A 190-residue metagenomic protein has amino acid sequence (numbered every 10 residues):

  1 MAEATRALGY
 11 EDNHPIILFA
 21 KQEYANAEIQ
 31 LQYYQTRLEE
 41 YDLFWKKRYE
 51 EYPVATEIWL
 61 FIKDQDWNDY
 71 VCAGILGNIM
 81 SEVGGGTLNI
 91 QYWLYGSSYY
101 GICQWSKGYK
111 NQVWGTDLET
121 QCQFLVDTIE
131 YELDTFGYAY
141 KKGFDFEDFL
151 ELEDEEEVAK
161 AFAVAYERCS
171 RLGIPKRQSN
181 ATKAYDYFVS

Functional and structural regions predicted by a protein language model:
M1-E3, G84: Catalytic cores of peptidoglycan-degrading enzymes
A4-Y70, I174-S190: Intrinsically disordered, low-complexity, Pro/Ser/Thr/Asn/Gly/Ala-rich spacer/linker segments adjacent to signal
E23, E82, E167: Acidic-residue sensor for enzyme active/binding pockets
R37-L60, D64, M80-D154: Peptidoglycan-targeting cell-wall enzymes and recognition modules
T56, L60, L76, Q123 (+4 more regions): Solvent-exposed, polar/charged alpha-helical surfaces in well-ordered, non-transmembrane soluble domains, broadly
D69-G86, K160-A163: Short, functionally critical alpha-helical segments immediately adjacent to catalytic or ligand/cofactor-binding
E151-S190: Active-site or metal-binding loop neighborhoods of secreted/extracellular toxin and effector enzymes
